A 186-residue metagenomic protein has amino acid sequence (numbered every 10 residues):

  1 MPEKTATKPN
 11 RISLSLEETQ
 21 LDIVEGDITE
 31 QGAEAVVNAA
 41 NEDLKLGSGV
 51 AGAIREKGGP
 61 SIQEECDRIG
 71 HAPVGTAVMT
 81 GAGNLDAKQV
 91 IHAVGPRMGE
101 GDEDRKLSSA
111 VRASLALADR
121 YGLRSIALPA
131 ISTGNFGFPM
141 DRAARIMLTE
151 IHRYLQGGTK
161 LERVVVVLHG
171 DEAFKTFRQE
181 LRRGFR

Functional and structural regions predicted by a protein language model:
P2-R120: Glycine-/small-residue-enriched capping loops at alpha/beta junctions
R97-R186: Phosphate/ribose-phosphate-bearing ligand recognition and processing surfaces, centered on ADP-ribose/NAD(+/P+) systems
